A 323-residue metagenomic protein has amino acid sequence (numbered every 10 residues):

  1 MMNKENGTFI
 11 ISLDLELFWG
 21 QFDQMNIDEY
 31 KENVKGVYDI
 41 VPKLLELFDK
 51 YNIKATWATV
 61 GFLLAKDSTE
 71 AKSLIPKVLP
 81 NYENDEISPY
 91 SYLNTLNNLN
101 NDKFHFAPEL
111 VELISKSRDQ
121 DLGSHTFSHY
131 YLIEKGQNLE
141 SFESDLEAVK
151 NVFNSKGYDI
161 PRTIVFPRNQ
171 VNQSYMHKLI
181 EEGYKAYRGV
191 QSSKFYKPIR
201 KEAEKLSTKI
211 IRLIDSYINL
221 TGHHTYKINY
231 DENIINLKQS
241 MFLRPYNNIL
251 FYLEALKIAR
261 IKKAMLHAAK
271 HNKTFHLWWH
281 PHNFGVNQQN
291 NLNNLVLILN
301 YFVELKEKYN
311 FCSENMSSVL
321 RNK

Functional and structural regions predicted by a protein language model:
M1-T163, R168-L237, L253-L277, F284-K323: Catalytic alpha-helical scaffold of carbohydrate-active enzymes acting on polysaccharides/glycoconjugates
L237-L243: Positively charged, amphipathic and often flexible ligand-engagement surfaces
N248-L250: Active-site capping/gating regions of soluble enzymes
